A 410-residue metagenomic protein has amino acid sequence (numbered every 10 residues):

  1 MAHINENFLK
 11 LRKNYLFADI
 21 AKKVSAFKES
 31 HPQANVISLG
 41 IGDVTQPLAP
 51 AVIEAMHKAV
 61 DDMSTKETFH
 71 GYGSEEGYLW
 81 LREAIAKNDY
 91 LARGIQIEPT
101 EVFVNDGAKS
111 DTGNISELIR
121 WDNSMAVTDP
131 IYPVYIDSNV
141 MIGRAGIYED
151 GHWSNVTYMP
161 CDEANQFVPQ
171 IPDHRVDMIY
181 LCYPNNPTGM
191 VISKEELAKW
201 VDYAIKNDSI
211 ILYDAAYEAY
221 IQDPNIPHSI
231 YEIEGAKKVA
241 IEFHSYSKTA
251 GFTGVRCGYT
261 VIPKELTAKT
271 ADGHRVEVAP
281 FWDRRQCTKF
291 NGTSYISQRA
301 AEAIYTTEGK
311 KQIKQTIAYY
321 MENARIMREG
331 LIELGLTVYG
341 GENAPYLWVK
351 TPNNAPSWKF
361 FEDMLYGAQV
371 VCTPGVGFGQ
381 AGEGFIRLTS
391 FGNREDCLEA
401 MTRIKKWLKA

Functional and structural regions predicted by a protein language model:
A2-D106, I304-E308, A410: N-terminal small-domain helix-loop-helix segment of the aminotransferase-like
P47, Y320-M321, L334-G367: Conserved PLP-binding catalytic core of the aspartate aminotransferase-like
E67-A204, E218-I233: Conserved core of the PLP fold type I
K87, L91, I95, N354 (+3 more regions): PLP-dependent enzyme catalytic core of the Aspartate aminotransferase-like
N123, K206-I210, K237-K238: A short helix->loop->beta-strand "cap" motif at the edges of active sites that frequently abuts
E149, E232-A318, R325, E329 (+1 more regions): Conserved core segment of the aminotransferase class I/II
Q298, E302, I317-R328, V338-K350 (+1 more regions): Conserved glycine-rich beta-strand-loop-beta hairpin in the small C-terminal domain of fold type I
